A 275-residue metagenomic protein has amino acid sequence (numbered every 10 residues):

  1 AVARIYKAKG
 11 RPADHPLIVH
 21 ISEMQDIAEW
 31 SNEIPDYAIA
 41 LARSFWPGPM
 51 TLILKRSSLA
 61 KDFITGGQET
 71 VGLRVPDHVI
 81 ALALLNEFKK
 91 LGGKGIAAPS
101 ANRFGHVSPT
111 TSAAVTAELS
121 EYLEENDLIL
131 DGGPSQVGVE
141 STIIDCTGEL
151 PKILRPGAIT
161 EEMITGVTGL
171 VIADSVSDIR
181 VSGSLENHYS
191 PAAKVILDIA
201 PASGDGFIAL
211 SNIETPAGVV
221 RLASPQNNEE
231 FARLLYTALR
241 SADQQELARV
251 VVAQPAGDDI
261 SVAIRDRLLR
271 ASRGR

Functional and structural regions predicted by a protein language model:
A1-R275: Active-site-adjacent structural elements in enzyme catalytic cores
